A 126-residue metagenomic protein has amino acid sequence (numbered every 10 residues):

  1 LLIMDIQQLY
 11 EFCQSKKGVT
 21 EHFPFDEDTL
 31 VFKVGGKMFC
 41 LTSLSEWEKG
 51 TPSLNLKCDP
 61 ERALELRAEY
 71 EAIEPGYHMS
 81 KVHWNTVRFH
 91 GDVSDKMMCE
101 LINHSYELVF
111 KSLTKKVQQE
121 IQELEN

Functional and structural regions predicted by a protein language model:
L1-N126: Charge-dense, helix-prone N-terminal extensions
